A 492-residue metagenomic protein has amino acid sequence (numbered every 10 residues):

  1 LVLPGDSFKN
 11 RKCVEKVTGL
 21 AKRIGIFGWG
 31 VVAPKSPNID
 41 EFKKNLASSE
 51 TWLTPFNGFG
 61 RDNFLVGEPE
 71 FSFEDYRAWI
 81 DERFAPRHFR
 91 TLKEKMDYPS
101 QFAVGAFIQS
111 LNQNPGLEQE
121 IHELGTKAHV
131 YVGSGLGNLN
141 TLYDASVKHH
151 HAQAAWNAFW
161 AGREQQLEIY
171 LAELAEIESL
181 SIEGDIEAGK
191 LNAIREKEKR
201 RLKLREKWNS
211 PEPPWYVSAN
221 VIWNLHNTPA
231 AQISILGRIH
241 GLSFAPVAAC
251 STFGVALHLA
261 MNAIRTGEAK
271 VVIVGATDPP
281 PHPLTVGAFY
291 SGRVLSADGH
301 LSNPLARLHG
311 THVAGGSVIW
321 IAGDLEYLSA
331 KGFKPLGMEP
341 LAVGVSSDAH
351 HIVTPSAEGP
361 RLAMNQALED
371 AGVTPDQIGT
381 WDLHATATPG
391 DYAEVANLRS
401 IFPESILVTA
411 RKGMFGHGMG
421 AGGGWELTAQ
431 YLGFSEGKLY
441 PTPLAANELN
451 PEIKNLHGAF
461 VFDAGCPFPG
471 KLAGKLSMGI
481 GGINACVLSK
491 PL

Functional and structural regions predicted by a protein language model:
L3-L92, H150-N157, Q165-L171, Y327-L341 (+2 more regions): ACP-dependent fatty acid/polyketide chain-elongation machinery
F8-I26, Q119-K127, L456-L492: Flexible, low-complexity linker/loop segments at domain and module junctions
K22-F27, K44, E50-F56, G299-V373 (+1 more regions): Condensing-enzyme catalytic core mediating Claisen C-C bond formation in acyl metabolism
I26, E50-G237, G241-S243, T277-P281 (+3 more regions): Conserved beta-ketoacyl condensing-enzyme motif
N57, E268-G292, S296-H309, V343-P355 (+2 more regions): Acyl-CoA/ACP chain-elongation machinery
H88-G105, V217-I222, S243-L257, P304-I319 (+3 more regions): Active-site pocket-shaping loop/turn-to-helix segments
A103-L117, H226-P229, L236-G237, S243-T277 (+4 more regions): Active-site-proximal alpha-helical scaffold in enzymes
R163-E164, H258, N262, P279-S329 (+1 more regions): Glycine-/small-residue-rich "gating" segment that lines the acyl/pantetheine channel and substrate pocket
